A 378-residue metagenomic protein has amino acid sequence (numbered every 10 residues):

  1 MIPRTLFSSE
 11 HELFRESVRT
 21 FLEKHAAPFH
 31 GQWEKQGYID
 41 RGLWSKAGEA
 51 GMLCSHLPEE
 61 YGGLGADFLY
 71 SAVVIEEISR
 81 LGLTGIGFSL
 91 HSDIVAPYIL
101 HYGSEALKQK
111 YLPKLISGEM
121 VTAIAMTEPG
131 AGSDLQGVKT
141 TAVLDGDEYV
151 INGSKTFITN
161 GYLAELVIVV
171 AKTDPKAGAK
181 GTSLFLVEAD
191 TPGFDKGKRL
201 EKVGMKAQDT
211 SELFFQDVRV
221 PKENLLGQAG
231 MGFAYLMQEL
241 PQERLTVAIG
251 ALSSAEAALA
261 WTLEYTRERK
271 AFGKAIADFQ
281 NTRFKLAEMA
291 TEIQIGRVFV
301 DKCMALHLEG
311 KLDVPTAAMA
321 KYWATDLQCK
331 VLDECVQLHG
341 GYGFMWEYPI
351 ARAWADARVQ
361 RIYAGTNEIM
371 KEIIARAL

Functional and structural regions predicted by a protein language model:
M1-I86, Y102-L107, K114-E119, G132-L135 (+3 more regions): Alpha-helical interface subdomain recognition
G51, V74-S79, A171, V187-P192 (+1 more regions): Short Ser/Thr-interspersed hydrophobic loop/turn segments at strand-loop and sheet-helix junctions that line or gate
F88, L115, G130-S133, F157-N160 (+2 more regions): Short Gly/Pro-enriched turn/cap motifs at secondary-structure boundaries
D93-Y102: Helix-loop "lid/cap" segments that line or gate small-molecule binding pockets
G118-M126, V170: A short, Trp-centered hydrophobic/proline-enriched beta-strand micro-motif
G137, D190-P221: Flexible, small-/acidic-enriched active-site or ligand-binding loops
E148, N152-K196: A short core secondary-structure module
L213-Y235: Long, acidic (Asp/Glu-rich), low-complexity accessory segments flanking structured domains
